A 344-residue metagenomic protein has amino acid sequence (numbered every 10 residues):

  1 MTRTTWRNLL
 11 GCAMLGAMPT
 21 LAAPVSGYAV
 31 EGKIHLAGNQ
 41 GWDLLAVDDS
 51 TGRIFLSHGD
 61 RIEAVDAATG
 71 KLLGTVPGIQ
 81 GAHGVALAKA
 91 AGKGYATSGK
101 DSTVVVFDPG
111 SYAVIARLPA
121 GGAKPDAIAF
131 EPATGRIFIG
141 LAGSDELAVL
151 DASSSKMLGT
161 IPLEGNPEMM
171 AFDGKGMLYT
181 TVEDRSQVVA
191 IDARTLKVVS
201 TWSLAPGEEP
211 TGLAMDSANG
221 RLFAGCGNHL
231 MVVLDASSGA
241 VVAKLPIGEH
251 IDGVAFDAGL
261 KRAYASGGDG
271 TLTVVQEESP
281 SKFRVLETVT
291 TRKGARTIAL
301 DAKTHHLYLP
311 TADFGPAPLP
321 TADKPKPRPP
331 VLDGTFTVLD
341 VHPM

Functional and structural regions predicted by a protein language model:
M1-L10: Bacterial N-terminal signal peptides that target proteins for export
T4, P19-M344: Predominantly soluble domains enriched in secretory-pathway, periplasmic, or organellar proteins
L10-L15, P19: Hydrophobic helical h-region of N-terminal Sec-dependent signal peptides in bacterial secretory/periplasmic proteins
